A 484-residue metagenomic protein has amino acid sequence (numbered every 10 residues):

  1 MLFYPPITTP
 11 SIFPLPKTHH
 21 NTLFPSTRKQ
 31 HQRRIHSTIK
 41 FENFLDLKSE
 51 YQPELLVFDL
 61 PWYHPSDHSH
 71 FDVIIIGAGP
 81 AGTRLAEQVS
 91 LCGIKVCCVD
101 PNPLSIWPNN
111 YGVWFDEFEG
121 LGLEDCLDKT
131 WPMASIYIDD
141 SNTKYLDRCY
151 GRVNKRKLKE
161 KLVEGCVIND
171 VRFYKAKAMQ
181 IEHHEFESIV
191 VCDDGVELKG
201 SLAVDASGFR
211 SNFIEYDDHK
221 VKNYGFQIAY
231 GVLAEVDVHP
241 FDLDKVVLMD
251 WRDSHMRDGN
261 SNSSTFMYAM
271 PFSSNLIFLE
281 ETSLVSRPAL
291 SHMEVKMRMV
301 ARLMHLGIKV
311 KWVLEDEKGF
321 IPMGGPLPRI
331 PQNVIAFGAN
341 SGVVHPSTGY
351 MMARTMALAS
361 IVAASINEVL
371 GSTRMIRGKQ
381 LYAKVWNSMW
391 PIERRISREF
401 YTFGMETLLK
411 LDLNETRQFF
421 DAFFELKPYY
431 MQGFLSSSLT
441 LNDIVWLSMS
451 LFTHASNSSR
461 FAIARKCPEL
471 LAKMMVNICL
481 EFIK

Functional and structural regions predicted by a protein language model:
M1-V73, L91-C92: Extreme N-terminal leader/targeting segments of oxidoreductases
G77-G79: Glycine-rich Rossmann-fold phosphate-binding loop(s) that bind the pyrophosphate of adenine dinucleotide cofactors
R84-S141, K157: N-terminal FAD cofactor-binding segment of flavoenzymes
Q88, C92, G165-W312, P322-I330 (+1 more regions): Predominantly flavin-linked oxidoreductase catalytic cores and closely associated redox partners
D125, S261-S264, K318-F337, S388-Y401 (+1 more regions): FAD-binding beta-loop-beta segment adjacent to the flavin cofactor pocket
R287-E317, A357-K384: Flavin-binding catalytic cores
G342-A363: A conserved FAD-binding loop/helix module that cradles the flavin
S360-K484: Long, low-complexity C-terminal extensions of enzymes
